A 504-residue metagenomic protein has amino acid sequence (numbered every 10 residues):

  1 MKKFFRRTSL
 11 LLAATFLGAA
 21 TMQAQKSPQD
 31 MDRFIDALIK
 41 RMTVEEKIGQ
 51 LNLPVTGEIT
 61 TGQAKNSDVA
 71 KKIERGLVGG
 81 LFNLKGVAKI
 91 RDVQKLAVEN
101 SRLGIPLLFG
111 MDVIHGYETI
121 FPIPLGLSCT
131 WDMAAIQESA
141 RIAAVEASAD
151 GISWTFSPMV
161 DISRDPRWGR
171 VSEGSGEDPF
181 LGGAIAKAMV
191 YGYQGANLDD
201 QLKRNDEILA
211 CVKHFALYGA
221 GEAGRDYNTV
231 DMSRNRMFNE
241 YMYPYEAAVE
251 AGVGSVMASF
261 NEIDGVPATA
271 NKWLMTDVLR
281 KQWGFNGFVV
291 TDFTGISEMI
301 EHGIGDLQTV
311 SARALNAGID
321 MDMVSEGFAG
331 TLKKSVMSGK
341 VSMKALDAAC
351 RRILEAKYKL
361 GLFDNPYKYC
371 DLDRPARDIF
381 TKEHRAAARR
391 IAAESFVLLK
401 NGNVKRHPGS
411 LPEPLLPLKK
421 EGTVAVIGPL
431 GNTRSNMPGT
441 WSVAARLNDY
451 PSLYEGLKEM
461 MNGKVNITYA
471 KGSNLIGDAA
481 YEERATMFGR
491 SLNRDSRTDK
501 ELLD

Functional and structural regions predicted by a protein language model:
M1-K26: Bacterial Sec-dependent N-terminal signal peptides
T21-D504: Glycoside hydrolase catalytic-domain context in secreted enzymes
